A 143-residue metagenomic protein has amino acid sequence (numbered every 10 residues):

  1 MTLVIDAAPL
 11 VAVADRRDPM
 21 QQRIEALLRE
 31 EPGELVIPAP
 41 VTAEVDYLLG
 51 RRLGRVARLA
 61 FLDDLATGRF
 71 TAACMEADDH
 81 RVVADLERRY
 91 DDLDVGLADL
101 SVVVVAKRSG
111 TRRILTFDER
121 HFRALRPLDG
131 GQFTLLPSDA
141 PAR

Functional and structural regions predicted by a protein language model:
M1-I37, G50-L62, D129, A140-R143: Short, well-structured N-terminal submotif of metal-dependent ribonuclease cores
D6-L10, E44-V45, V82: A general alpha-helix detector
A7, D99-L100: Conserved glycosyltransferase catalytic-site signature
E31-L35, R69-T71, R108-R113: Short active-site oxyanion
V36-I37, C74, L97, T116: Short beta-strand scaffold positions
V41, D79, S101-V102, H121: Alpha-helix capping/helix-boundary segments
R69-Y90: Acidic catalytic patch
V103, K107-R143: Acidic, PIN/NYN-like endoribonuclease modules and their adjacent C-terminal/linker elements
